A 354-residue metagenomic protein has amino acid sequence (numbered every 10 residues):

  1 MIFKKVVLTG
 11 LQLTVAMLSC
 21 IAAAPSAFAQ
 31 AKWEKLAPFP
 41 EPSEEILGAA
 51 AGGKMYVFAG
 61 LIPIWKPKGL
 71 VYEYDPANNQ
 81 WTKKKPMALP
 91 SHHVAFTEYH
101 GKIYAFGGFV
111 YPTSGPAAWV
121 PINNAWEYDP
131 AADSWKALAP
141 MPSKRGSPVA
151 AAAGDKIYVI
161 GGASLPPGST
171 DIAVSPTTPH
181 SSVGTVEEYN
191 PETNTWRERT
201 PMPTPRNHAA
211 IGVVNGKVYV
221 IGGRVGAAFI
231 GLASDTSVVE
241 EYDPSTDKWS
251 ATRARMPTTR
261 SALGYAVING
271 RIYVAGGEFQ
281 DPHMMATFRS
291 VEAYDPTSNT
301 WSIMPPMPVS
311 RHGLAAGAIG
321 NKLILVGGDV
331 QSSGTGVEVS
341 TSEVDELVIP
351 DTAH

Functional and structural regions predicted by a protein language model:
M1-T14: Bacterial N-terminal signal peptides that target proteins for export
A27-H354: Kelch-like beta-propeller repeat domains
